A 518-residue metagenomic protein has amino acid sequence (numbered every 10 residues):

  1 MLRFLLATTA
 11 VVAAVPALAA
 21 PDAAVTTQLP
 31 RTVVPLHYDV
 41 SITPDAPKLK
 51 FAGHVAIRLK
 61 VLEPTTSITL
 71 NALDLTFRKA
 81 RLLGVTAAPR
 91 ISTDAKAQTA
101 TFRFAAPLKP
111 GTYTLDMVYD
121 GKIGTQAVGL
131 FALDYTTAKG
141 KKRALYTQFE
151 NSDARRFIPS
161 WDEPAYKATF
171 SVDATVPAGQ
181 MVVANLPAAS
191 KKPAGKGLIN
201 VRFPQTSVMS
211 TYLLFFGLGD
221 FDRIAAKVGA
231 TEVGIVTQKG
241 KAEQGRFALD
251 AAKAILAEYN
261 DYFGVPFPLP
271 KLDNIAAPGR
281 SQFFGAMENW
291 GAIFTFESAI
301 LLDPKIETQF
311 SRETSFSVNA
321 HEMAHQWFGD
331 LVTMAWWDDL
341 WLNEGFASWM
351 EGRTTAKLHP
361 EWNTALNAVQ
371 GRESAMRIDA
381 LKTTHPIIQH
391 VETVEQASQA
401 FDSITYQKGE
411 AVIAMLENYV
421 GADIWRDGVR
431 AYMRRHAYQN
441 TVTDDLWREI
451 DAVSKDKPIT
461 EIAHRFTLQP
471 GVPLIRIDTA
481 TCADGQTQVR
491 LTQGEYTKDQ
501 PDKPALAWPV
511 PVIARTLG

Functional and structural regions predicted by a protein language model:
M1-L18: Gram-negative bacterial Sec-dependent N-terminal signal peptides
L18-A52, K139-A144, D162-P164, T460: N-terminal, polar/Ser/Thr-rich
V40-T43, I57, P89-I91, R103-P107 (+2 more regions): Beta-strand-rich interaction surfaces with strong enrichment in secreted/lumenal proteins
K50-D74: Ligand-binding face of N-terminal immunoglobulin V-set domains in extracellular IgSF glycoproteins
R58, V118-F221, Q244-F247, F466 (+1 more regions): Extended, low-hydrophobicity, Ser/Thr/Pro/Gly-biased non-transmembrane segments
T65-P89, A507-P509, I513-L517: Solvent-exposed beta-hairpin/edge-strand motifs
D74-T137, D162, G195-K196: A surface-exposed beta-strand-loop module
F203, G229-G494, Q500-P501: Hydrophobic alpha-helical and helix-loop surface patches within well-folded domains that function as non-catalytic
